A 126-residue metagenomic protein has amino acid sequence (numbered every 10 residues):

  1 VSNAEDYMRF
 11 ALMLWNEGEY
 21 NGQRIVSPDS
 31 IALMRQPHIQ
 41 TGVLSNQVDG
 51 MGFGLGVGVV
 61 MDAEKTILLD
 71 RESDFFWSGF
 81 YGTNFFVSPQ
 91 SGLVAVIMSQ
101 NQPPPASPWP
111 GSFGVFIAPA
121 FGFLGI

Functional and structural regions predicted by a protein language model:
V1-I126: Catalytic loop of the DD-peptidase/beta-lactamase superfamily, centered on the K-T-G motif and neighboring
